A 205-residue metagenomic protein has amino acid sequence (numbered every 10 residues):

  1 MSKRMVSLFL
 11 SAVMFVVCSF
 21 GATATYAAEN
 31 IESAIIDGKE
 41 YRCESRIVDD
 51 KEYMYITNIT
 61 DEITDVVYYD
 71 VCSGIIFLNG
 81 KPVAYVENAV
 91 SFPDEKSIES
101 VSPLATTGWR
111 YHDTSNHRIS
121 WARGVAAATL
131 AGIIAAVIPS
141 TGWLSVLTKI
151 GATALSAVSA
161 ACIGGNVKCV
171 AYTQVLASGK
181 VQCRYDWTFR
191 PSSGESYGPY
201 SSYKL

Functional and structural regions predicted by a protein language model:
S2-Y26: Sec-dependent N-terminal signal peptides of Gram-positive bacterial secreted proteins and lipoproteins
G21-N116: N-terminal propeptides/leader regions of secreted preproproteins that are proteolytically removed before maturation
V86-P139, C162-S202: Add "or lipid-surface remodeling" -> "...that mediate pore formation, membrane permeabilization, membrane fusion
I138-L147: Membrane-interfacial hairpin junctions
K149-N166: Transmembrane alpha-helical hairpins and terminal membrane-anchor modules
